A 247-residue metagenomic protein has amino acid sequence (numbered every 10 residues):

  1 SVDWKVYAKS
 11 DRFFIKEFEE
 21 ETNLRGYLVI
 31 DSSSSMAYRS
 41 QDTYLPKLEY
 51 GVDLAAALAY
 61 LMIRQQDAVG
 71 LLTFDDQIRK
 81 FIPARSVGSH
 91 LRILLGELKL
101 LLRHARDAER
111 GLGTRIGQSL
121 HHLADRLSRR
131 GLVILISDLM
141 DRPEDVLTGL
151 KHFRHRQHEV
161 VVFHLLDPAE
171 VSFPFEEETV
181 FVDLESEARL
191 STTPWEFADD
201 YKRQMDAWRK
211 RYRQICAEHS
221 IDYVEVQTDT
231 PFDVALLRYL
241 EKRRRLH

Functional and structural regions predicted by a protein language model:
S1-R12: Membrane-proximal, non-transmembrane interaction regions of membrane/secretory-pathway proteins
V6, I15-A56, Y60-H247: Exposed, interaction-prone extracellular/peripheral surfaces
